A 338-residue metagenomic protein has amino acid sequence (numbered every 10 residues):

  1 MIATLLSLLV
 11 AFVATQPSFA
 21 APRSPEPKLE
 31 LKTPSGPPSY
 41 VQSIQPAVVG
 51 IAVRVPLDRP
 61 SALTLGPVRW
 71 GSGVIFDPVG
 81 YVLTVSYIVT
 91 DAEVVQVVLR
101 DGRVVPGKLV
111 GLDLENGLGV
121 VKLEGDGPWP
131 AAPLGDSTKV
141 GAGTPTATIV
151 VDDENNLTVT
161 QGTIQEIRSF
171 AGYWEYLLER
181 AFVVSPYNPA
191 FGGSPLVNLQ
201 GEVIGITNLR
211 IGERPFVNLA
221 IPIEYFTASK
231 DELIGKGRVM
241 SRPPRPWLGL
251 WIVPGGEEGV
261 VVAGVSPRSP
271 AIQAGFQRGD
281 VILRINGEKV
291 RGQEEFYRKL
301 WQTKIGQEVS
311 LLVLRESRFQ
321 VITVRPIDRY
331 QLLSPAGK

Functional and structural regions predicted by a protein language model:
F19-V74, P78-Y87, V94, G141-T148 (+3 more regions): N-terminal activation segment of mature serine protease catalytic domains
A21-V41, W129, T148, D152 (+7 more regions): C-terminal cap/linker of serine protease catalytic domains
P25-K28, P56-D58, D77-T158, R180-A181 (+8 more regions): Conserved active-site neighborhood of the chymotrypsin/trypsin-like protease fold
A47, G66, E124-A131, T158-F216 (+2 more regions): Active-site region of chymotrypsin-like
V49-I51, G73, G80, T84 (+16 more regions): Terminal peptide-recognition signature
D58-G66, G111-G117, I167-F182, G237-R245 (+1 more regions): Gly/Ser-enriched beta-turn/beta-hairpin loop segments
V68-W70, D91, N188-G192, R268-S269 (+1 more regions): Short, small/polar residue-rich loop motifs at catalytic or cofactor-binding pockets
V183-A190, G235-K299, L312-L314, R318-Q331 (+1 more regions): PDZ/PDZ-like groove recognition
